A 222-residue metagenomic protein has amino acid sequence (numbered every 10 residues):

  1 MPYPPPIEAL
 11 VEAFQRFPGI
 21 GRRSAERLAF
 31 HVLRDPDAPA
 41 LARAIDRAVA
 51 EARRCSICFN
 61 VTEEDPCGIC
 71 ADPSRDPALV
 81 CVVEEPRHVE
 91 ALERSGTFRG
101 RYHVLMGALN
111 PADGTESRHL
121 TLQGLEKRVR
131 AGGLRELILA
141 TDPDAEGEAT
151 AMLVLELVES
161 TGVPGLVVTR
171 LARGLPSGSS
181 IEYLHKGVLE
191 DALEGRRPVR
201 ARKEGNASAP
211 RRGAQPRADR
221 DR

Functional and structural regions predicted by a protein language model:
M1-P18: Extended, structured, electrostatic nucleic-acid-contact surfaces
A25, D72-T141: Extended interfacial segments that mediate partner engagement and assembly in macromolecular machines
F30-H31: C-terminal helical "lid" of AAA+/P-loop NTPase domains
A48-E51, E63: Short metal-coordination and nucleic-acid-contact micro-motifs, chiefly zinc-binding Cys/His arrays
C55-C58, C67-C70: Short cysteine-rich clusters marking metal-coordination/redox-active sites
N60-E64, R75: Short functional micro-motifs and their immediate structural scaffolds
S95-R99, E126-R222: Long C-terminal interaction/binding lobes of large macromolecular proteins
